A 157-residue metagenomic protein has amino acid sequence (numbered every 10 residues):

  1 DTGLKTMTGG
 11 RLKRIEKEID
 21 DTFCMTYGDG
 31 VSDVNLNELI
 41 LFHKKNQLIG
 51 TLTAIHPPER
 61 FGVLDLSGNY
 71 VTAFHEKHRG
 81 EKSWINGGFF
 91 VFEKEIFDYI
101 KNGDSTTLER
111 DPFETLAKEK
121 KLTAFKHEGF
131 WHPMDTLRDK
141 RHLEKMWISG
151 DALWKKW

Functional and structural regions predicted by a protein language model:
D1-G68: Conserved beta-loop-beta/alpha segment of the NTase-like Rossmann-fold superfamily that binds/positions NTPs
F23-C24, V31, L36-K44, H56-E59 (+1 more regions): Catalytic-core segments of class I nucleotidyltransferases/pyrophosphorylases that form NMP-activated intermediates
